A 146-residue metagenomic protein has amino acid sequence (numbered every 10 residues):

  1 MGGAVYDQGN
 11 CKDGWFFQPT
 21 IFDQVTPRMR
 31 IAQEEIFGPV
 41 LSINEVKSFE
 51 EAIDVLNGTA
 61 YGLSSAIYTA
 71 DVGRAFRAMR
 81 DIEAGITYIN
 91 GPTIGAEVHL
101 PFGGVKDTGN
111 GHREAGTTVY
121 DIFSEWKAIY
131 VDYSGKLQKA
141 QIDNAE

Functional and structural regions predicted by a protein language model:
G2-C11, P92: Short, solvent-exposed loop/turn elements at beta->coil junctions and helix N-caps that rim active or binding pockets
F16-E146: Conserved C-terminal structural/oligomerization subdomain of aldehyde/semialdehyde dehydrogenase
